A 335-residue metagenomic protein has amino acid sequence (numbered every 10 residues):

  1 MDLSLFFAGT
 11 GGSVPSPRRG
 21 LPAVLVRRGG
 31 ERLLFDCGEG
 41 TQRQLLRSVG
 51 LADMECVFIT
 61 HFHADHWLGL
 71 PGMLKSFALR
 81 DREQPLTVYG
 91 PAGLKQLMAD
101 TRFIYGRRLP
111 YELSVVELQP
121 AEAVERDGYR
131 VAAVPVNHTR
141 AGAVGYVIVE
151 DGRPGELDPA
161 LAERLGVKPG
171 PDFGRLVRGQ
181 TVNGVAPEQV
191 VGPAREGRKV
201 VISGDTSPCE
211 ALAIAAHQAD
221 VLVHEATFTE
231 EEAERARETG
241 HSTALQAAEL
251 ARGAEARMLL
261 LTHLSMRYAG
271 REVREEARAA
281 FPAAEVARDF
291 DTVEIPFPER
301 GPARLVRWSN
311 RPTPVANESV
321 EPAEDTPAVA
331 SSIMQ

Functional and structural regions predicted by a protein language model:
M1-G50, E83-P85, G145-I148, G155 (+2 more regions): Conserved beta-strand hairpin/beta-sheet module of binuclear metal-dependent hydrolase folds, prominently
D2, L25, L118-L261, Y268-A280 (+1 more regions): Metal-dependent phosphodiesterase/nuclease catalytic metal-binding core
F6, Y89, S114-Q119, A132-V134 (+1 more regions): General small-molecule cofactor/ligand-binding pocket signal
R27-G29, D53-C56, R80-P85, G253-L260: Short, surface-exposed connector motifs at secondary-structure boundaries
F35-G38, M54-F62, P91, V201-T206 (+3 more regions): Active-site neighborhood of phospho(di)ester-bond hydrolases with catalytic His/Asp-centered motifs
E39-Y89, E117: Active-site metal-binding motif and surrounding structural segment of the metallo-beta-lactamase
G69-F77, T101, A269-R278: Metal-dependent catalytic neighborhoods of phosphoester/phosphodiester hydrolases
L79-E117, R267: Active-site neighborhood of divalent metal-dependent phosphoester bond hydrolases
